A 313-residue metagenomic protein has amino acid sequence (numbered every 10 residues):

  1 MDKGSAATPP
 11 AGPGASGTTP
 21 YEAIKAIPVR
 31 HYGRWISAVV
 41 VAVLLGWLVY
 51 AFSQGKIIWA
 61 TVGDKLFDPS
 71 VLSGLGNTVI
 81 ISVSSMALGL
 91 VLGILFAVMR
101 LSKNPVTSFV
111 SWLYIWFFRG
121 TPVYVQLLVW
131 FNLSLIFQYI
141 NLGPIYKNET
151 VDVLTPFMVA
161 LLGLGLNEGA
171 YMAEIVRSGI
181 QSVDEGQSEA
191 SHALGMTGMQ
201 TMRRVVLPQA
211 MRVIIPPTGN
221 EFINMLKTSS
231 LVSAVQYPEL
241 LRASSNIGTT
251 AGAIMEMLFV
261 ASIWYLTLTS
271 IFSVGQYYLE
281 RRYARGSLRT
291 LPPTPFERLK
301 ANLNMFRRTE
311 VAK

Functional and structural regions predicted by a protein language model:
M1-K313: Transmembrane alpha-helices and adjacent helix-loop boundaries
